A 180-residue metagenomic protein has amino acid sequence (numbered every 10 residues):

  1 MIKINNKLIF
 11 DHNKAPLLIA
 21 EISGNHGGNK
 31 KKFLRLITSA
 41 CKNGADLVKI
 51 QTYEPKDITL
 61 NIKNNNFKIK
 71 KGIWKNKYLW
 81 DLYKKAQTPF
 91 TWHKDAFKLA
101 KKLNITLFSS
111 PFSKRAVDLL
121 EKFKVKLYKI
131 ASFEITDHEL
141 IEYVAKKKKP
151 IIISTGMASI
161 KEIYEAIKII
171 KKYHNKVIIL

Functional and structural regions predicted by a protein language model:
M1-A20: N-terminal amphipathic alpha-helix/helix-capping segment at the start of soluble metabolic enzymes
N6, N29-K30, L60, P89-H93 (+4 more regions): Active-site-adjacent beta->alpha loops and helix N-cap segments on the catalytic face of soluble alpha/beta enzymes
L18-A20, V48-I50, L107-S110, K126-I130 (+2 more regions): Hydrophobic faces of well-ordered beta-strands that scaffold small-molecule active sites in alpha/beta enzyme cores
S23-N25, Y53-P55, F112-K114, F133 (+1 more regions): Active-site beta-loop-alpha junctions enriched in small/polar residues
N29-A40, P111-L119: Short, acidic/polar
F33-K49, Y164-K171: Short amphipathic alpha-helices and their capping/turn segments at secondary-structure boundaries
N43-Q87: Glycine-rich, proline-tolerant flexible connector loops at the mouths of alpha/beta enzymes
K70-H138: Active-site beta->alpha loop and helix N-cap motifs at the rims of alpha/beta catalytic domains
